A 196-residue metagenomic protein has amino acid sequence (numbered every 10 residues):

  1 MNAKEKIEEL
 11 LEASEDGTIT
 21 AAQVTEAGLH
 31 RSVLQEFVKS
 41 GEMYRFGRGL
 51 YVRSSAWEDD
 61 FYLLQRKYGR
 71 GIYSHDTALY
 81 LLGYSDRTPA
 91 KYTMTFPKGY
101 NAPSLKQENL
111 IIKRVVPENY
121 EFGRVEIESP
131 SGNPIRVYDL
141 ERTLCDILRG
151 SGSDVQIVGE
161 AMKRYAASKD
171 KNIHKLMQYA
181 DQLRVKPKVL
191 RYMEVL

Functional and structural regions predicted by a protein language model:
M1-A13: A detector for short, charged/polar N-terminal pre-domain segments
E5, D16-Q23, V38, F46 (+1 more regions): Nucleic-acid-binding surface
E12, T25-E26: Residues that cap or flank secondary-structure elements
E26-K39: Short amphipathic alpha-helical interaction segments
